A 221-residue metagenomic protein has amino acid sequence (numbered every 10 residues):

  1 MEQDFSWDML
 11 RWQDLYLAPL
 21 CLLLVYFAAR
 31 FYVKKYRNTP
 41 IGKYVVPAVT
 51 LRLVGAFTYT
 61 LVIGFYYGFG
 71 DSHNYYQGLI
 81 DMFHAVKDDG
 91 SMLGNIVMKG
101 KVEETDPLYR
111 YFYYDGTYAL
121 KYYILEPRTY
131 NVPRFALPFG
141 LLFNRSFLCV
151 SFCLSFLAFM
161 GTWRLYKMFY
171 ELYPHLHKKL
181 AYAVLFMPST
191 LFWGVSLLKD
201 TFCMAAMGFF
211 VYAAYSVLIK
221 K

Functional and structural regions predicted by a protein language model:
D4, Y109-C153: Juxtamembrane segments of multi-pass membrane glycosylation machinery that transfer sugars from lipid-linked donors
F5-F57: Start-transfer (signal-anchor) and selected internal transmembrane alpha helices of multi-pass inner/ER membrane
P19-L22, F156-F159, T201-Y212: Alpha-helical transmembrane segments of multi-pass membrane proteins
L24-Y32, V150-L172: Transmembrane-helix motifs of polytopic, lipid-linked glycan transferases
I63-G78, K87-Y113, Y123-F135: Extracytoplasmic catalytic/substrate-binding loops of multi-pass membrane glycan-assembly enzymes
N144-L148, W163-F186: Transmembrane-helix signature of polytopic, membrane-embedded enzymes that assemble or transfer cell-envelope glycans
E171-Y173, V211-K221: Membrane-interface transmembrane helices that cradle and orient dolichyl/undecaprenyl
S196-K199: Short acidic/glycine- and proline-prone juxtamembrane loop motifs at membrane-interface regions of multi-pass membrane
